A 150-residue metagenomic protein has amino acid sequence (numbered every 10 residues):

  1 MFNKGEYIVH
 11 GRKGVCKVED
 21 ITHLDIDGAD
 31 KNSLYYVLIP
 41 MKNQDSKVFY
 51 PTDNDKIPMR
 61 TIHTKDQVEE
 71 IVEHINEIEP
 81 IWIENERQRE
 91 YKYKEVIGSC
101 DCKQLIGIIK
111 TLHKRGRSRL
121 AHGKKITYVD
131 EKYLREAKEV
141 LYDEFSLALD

Functional and structural regions predicted by a protein language model:
M1-F2: Absolute protein N-terminus
G5-E6, G11: Loop/turn positions that initiate beta-strands
I8, C16-V18: Conserved hydrophobic positions within beta-strands
R12-G14, N32-L34, Q44-S46: A generic structural signal for short beta-strands and their flanking turns/coil linkers
R12-K13, I21-I26: Short, conserved beta-turn/loop elements at beta-strand boundaries and strand-helix junctions
L24-Y35: Short, solvent-exposed secondary-structure boundary/capping segments
V37-T52: A short macromolecule-binding patch
T52-D150: Charge/polar-rich, low-complexity and marginally structured segments
